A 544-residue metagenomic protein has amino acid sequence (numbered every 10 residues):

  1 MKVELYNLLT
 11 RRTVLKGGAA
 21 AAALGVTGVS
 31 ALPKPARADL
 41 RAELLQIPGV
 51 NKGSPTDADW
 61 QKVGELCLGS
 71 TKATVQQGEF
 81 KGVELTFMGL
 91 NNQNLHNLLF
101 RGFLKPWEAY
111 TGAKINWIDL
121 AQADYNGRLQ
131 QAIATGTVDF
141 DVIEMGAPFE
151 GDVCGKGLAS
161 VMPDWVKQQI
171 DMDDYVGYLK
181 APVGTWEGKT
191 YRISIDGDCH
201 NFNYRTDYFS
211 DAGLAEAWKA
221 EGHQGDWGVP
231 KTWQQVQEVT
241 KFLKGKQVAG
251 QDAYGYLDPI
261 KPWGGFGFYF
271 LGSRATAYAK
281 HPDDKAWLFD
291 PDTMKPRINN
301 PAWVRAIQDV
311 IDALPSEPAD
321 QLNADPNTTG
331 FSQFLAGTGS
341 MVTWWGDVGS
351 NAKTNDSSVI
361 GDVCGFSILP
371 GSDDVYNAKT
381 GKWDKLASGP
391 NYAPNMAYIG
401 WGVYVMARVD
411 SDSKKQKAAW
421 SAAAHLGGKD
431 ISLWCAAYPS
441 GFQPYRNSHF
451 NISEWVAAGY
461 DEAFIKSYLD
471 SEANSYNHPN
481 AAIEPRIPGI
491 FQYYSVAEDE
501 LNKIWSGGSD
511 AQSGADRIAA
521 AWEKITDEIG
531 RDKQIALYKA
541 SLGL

Functional and structural regions predicted by a protein language model:
M1-T13, A20-T27, P35-R37: N-terminal secretory signal peptides
D39-L40, L44-L45, G49, P55 (+8 more regions): Long, aromatic- and glycine/proline-rich binding clefts that accommodate carbohydrate-like moieties
L44-E79, G146-N201, G365-S367, V375-P390: Hinge/lid segment of periplasmic solute-binding proteins
K81-N92, K114-I118, V142: Short, well-ordered beta-strand elements
T86, W186-D196, H200, K231-K295 (+1 more regions): Extracytoplasmic/periplasmic solute-binding protein
G102-Y178, E187-R192, D211-G213, A217 (+4 more regions): Extracytoplasmic "Venus flytrap"/periplasmic binding protein-like
K105, V183, A212, P315-S316 (+1 more regions): Extracytoplasmic/periplasmic substrate-recognition and gating elements
W233-F242, A277, D283-A324, G365-S372: Glycine-centered hinge/linker elements that transmit conformational signals in sensory and ligand-binding systems
